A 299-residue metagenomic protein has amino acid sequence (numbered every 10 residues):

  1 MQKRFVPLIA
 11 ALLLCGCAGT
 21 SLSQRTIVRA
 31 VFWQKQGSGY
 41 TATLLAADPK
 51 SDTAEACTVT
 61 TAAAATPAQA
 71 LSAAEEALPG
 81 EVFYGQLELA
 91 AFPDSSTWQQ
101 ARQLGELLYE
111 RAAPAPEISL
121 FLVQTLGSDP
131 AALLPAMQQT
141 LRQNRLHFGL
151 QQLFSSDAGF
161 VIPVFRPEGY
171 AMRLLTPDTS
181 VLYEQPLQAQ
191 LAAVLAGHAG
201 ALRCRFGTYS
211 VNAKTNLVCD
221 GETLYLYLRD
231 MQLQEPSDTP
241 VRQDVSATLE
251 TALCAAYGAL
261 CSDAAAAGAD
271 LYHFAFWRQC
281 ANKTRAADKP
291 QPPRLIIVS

Functional and structural regions predicted by a protein language model:
M1-C15: Sec-dependent bacterial lipoprotein signal peptides
R4, G16-S299: Membrane-proximal alpha-helical signals and transmembrane carboxylates
